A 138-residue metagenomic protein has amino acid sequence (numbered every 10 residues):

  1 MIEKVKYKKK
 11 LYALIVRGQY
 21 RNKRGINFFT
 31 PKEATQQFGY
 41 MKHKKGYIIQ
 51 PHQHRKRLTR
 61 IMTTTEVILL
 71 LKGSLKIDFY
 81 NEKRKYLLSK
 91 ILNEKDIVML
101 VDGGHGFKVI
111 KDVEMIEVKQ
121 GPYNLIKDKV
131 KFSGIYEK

Functional and structural regions predicted by a protein language model:
M1-K42, I135: A short, N-terminal "cap"/entry segment at the start of jelly-roll beta-barrel domains of the cupin/DSBH fold
Y7, K108-K138: Double-stranded beta-helix
Y40-M62: Conserved short histidine dyad/triad with adjacent acidic residue
K44, T63-D78: Glycine- and acidic-residue-biased ligand/ion/polar-headgroup-sensing regions
P51, I77-D78, V98-L100, H105-I110 (+1 more regions): Short beta-strand His + acidic residue motifs that chelate non-heme Fe in jelly-roll/DSBH and cupin folds
R57-L58, K83-K85, E114, P122-N124: Short, surface-exposed beta-strand-loop junctions and turns on beta-sheet-rich folds
N81-D102: Short acidic-glycine-tyrosine-enriched beta hairpin
